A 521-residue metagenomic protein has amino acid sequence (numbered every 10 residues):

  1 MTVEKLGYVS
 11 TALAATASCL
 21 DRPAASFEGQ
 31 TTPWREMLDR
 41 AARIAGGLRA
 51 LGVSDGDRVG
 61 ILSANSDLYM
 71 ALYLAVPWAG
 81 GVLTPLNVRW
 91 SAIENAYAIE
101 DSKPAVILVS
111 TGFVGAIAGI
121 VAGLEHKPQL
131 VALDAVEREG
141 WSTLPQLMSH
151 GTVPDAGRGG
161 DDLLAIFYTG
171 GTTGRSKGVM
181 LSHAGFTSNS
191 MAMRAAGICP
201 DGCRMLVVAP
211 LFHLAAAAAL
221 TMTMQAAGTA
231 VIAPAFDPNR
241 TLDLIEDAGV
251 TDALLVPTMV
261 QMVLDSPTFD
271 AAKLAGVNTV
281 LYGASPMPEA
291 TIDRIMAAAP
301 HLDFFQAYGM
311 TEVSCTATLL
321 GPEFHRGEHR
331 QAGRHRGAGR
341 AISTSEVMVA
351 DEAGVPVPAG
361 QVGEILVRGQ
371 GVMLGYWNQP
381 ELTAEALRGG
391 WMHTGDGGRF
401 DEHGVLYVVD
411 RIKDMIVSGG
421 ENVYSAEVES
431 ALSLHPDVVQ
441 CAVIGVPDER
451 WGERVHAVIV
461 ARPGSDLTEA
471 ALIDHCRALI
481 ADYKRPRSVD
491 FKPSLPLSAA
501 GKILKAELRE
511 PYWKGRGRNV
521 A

Functional and structural regions predicted by a protein language model:
T2-E4, P23-S66, M70-L74, S91-A96 (+2 more regions): Conserved AMP-binding/adenylate-forming core of the ANL superfamily
G29, G115-G160, H329-Q331, R336: ANL superfamily adenylate-forming
P33-E36, L164-S188: Conserved AMP-binding A3 loop
W90, I107-V109, A253, G369 (+6 more regions): AMP-binding/adenylate-forming catalytic core of the ANL superfamily
E137, S149-Y168, R175, I198-R204 (+2 more regions): Conserved pre-ATP/AMP-binding loop-to-beta segment of ANL
T187-R204, F212-T251, S266: Conserved AMP-binding/adenylation subdomain of ANL enzymes
Q225, V250-L254, S266-G333, E346: Gly/Ser/Thr-rich phosphate-binding loop
T318, R340-T344, A353-E385, E421-V423: Conserved ATP/PPi-binding loop(s) of AMP-dependent carboxylate-activating enzymes
